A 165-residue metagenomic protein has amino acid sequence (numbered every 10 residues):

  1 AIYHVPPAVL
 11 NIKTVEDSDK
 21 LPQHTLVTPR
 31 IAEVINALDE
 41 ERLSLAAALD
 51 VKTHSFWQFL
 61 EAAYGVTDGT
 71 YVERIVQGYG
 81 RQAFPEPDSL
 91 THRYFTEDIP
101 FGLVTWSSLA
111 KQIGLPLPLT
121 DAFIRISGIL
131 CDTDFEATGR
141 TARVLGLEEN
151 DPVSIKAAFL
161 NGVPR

Functional and structural regions predicted by a protein language model:
A1-L38, A158-N161: Substrate/ligand-engaging "lid" and interaction regions
T14, A32-R165: NAD(P)-dependent Rossmann-like dehydrogenase/reductase catalytic/cofactor-binding core
